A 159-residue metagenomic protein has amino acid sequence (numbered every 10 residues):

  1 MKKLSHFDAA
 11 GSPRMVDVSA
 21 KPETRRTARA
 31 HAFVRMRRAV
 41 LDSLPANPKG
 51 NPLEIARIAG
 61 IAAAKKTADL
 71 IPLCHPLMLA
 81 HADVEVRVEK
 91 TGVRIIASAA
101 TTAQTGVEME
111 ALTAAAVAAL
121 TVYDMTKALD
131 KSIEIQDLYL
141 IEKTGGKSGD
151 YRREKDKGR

Functional and structural regions predicted by a protein language model:
M1-H75, A80-R159: C-terminal binding/interaction regions
